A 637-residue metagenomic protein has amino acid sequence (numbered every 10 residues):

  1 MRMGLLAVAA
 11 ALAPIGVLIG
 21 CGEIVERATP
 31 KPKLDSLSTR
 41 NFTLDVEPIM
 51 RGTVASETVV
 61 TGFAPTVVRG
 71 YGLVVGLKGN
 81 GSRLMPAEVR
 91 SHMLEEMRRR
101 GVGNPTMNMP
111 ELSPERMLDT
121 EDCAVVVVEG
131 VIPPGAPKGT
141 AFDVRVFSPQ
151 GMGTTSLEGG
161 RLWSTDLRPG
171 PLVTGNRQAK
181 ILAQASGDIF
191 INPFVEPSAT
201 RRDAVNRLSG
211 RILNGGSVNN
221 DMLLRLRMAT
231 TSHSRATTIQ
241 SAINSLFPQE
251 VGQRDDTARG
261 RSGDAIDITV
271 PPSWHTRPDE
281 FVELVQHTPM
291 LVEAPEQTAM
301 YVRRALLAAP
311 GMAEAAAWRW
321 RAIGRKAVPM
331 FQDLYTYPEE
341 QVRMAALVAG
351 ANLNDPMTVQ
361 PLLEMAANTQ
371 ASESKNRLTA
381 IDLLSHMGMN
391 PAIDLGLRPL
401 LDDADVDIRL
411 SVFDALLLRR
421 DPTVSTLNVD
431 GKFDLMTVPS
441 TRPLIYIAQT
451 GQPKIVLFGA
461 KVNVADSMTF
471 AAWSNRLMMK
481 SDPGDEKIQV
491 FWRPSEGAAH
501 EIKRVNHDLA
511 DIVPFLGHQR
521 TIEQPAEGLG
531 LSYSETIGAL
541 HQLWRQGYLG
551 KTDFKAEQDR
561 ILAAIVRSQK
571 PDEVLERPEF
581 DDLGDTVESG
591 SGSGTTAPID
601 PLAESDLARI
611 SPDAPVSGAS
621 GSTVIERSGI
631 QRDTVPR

Functional and structural regions predicted by a protein language model:
M1-V8: Bacterial N-terminal signal peptides that target proteins for export
V17-G20: C-terminal motif of bacterial Sec signal peptides marking the signal peptidase cleavage site
G22-G70, V74-R637: Outer membrane pore-forming secretion/assembly proteins and partners of Gram-negative envelopes
